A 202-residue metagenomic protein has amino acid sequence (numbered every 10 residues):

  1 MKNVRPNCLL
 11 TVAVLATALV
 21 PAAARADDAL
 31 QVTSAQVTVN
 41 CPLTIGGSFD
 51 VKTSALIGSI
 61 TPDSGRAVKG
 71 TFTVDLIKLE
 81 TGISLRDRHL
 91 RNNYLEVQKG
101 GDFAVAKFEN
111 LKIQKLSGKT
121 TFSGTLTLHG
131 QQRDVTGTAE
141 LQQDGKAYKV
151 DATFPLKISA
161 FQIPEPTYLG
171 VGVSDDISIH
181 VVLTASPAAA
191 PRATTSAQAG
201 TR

Functional and structural regions predicted by a protein language model:
M1-V12: Bacterial N-terminal signal peptides that target proteins for export
L10-V20: Bacterial N-terminal signal peptides
R25-R202: Low-complexity, acidic/polar, glycine-enriched regions of mature
